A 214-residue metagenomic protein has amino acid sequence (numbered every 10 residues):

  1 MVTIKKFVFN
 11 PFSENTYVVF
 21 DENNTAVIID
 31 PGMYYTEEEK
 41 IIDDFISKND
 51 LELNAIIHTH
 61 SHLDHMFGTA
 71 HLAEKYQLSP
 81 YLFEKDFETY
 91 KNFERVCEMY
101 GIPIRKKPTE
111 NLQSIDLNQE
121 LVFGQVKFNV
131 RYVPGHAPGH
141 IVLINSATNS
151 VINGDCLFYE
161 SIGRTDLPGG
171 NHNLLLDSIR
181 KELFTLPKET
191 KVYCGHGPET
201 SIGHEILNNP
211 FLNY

Functional and structural regions predicted by a protein language model:
V2-N49, V142-G154: Conserved beta-strand hairpin/beta-sheet module of binuclear metal-dependent hydrolase folds, prominently
F7, V19, L117-G124: Short acidic-hydrophobic surface loop/beta-edge motif
F7-V8, E110-Q113, Y132-P134: Short Gly/Pro-enriched turn/cap motifs at secondary-structure boundaries
F12-S13, H62, D86, A137 (+2 more regions): A generic "binding-loop/recognition-motif" signal
V19, T59, V133: Conserved S/T- and glycine-rich ATP-binding loop of Class I adenylate-forming
M33-E39, D43-V122, L207-F211: Active-site HxH/HxHxD metal-binding segment of metal-dependent hydrolases
M33-Y34, V96-M99, V126-Y214: Metallo-beta-lactamase
